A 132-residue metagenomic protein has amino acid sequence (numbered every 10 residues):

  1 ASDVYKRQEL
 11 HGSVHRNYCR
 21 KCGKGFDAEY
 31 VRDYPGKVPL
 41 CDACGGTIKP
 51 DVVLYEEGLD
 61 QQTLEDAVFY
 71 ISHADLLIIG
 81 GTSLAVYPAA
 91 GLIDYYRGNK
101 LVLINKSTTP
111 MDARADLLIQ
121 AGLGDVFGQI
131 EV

Functional and structural regions predicted by a protein language model:
A1-Y5: Short, small-residue-biased leader/transition segments that mark boundaries at the very start of proteins
K6-E65, F69: Cys/His-rich short segments
E65-V132: SIR2/sirtuin-family catalytic core signature
